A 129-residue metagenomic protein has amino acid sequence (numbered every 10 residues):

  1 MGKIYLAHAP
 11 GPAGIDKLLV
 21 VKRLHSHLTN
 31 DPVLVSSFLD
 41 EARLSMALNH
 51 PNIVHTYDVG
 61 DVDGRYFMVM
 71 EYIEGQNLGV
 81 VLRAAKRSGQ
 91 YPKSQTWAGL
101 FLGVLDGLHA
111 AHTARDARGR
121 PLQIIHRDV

Functional and structural regions predicted by a protein language model:
M1-V129: Conserved ATP-binding/catalytic core of the eukaryotic-like protein kinase fold, especially serine/threonine kinases
